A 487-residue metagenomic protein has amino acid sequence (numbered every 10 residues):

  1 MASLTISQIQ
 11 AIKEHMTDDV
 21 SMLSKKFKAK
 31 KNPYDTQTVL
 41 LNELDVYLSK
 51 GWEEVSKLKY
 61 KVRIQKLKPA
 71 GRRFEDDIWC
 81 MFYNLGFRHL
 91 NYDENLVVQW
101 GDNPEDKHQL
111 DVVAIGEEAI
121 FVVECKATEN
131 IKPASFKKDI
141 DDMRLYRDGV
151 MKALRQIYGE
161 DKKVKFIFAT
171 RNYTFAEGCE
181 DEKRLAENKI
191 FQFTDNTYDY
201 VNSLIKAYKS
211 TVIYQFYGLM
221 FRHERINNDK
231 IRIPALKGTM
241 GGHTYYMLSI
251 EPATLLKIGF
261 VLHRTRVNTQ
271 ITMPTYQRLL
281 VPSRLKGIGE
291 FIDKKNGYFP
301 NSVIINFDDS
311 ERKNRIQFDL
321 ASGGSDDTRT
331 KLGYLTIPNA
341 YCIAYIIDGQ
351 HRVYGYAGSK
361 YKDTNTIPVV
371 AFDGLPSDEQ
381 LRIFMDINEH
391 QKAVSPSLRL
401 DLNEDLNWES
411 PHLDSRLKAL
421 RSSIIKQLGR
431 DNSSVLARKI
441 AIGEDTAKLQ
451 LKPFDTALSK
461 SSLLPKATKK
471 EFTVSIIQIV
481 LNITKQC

Functional and structural regions predicted by a protein language model:
M1-I226: Intrinsically disordered, low-complexity Ser/Thr/Pro/Gly-rich regulatory segments
V98, E124-K126, D293, F299 (+3 more regions): Glycosyltransferase catalytic domains, chiefly GT-A lineage
D102, I131-D139, Y276, K313-S322 (+1 more regions): Short, flexible/disordered intra-domain loops and linkers
Q109, D363-C487: Solvent-exposed functional surfaces
F136-M151, C179-D181, P282-I288, L420-R421 (+1 more regions): Well-ordered, non-membrane alpha-helical segments in soluble/globular domains
Q156-K163, N296-F299, K362-T364: Short helix-terminating capping/connector loops at secondary-structure junctions
F175, E180-A340, A371-G374: N-terminal leader or domain-start segments enriched in small/polar residues
P300, I305-N306, D327-I387: A short, basic-hydrophobic beta/loop patch
